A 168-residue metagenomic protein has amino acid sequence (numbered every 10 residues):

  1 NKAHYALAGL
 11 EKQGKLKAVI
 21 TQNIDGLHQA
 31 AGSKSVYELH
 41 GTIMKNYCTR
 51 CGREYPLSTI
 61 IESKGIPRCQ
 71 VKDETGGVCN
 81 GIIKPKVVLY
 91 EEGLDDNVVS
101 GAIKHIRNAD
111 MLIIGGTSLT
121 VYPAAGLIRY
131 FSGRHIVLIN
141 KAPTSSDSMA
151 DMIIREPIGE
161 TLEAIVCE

Functional and structural regions predicted by a protein language model:
N1-E168: Conserved catalytic alpha/beta core of Sir2/sirtuin-type deacylases, generalized to analogous enzyme cores that bind
